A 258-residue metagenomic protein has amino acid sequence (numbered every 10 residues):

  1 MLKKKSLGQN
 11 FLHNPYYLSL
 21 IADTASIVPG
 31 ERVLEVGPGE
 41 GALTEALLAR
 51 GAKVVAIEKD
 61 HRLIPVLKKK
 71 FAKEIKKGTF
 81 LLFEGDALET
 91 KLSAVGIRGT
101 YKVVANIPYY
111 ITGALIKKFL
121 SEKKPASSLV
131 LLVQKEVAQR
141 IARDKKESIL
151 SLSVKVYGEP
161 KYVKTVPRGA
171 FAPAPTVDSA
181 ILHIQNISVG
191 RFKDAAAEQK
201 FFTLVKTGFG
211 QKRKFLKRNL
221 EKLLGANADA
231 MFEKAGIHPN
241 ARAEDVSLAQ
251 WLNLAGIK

Functional and structural regions predicted by a protein language model:
M1-L2, P29-R32, A42-L43, A226-K258: Peripheral terminal appendages
M1-T207, N253: Catalytic cores of RNA-modifying enzymes
T24, K222, I257: Active-site catalytic microenvironments for nucleophilic, acid-base chemistry
A180-S188, F192-A228, A235-H238, A243-A249: An accessory alpha-helical subdomain
